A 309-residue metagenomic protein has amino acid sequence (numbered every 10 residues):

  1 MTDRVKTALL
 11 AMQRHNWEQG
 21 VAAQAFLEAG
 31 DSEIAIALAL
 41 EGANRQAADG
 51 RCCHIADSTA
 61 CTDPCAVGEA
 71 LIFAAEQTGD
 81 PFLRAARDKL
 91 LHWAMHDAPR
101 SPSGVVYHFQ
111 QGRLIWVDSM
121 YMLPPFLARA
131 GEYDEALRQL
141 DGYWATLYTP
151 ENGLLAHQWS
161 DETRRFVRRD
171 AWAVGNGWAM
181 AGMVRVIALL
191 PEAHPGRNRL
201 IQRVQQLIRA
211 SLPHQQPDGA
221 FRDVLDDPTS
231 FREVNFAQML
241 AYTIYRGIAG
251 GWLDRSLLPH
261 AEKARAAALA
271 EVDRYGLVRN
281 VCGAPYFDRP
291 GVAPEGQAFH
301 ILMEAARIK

Functional and structural regions predicted by a protein language model:
M1, Q24, G30-S32, L38-A39 (+2 more regions): Charged/polar interaction segments and conserved charged motifs
M1-G20, L27-G68, I72-K89, D97-S101 (+2 more regions): CBM-like carbohydrate-recognition segments
R45-S160, R168-R169: Extended ligand-binding groove/face enriched in aromatic
L114-M120, P124-D223, S230-A241, S256-V281 (+1 more regions): Extended ligand-binding clefts on enzyme/binding-domain cores
